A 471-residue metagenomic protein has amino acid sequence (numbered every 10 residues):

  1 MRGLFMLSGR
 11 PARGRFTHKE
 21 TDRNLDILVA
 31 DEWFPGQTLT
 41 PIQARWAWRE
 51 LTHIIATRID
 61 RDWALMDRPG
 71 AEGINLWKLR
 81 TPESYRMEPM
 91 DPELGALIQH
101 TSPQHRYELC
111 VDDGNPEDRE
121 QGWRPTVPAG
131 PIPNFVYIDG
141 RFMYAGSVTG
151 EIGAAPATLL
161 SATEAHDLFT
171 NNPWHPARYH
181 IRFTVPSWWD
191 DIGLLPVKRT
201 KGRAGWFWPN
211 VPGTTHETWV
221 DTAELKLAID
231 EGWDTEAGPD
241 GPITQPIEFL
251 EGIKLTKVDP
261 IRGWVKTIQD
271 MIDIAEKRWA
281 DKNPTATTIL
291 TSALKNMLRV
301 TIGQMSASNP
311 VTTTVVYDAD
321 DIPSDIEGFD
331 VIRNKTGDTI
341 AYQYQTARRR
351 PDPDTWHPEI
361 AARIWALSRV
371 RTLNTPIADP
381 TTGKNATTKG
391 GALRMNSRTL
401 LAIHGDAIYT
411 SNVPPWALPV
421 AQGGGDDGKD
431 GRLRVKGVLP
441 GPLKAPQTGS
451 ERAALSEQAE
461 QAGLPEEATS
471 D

Functional and structural regions predicted by a protein language model:
M1-D471: Conserved acidic
